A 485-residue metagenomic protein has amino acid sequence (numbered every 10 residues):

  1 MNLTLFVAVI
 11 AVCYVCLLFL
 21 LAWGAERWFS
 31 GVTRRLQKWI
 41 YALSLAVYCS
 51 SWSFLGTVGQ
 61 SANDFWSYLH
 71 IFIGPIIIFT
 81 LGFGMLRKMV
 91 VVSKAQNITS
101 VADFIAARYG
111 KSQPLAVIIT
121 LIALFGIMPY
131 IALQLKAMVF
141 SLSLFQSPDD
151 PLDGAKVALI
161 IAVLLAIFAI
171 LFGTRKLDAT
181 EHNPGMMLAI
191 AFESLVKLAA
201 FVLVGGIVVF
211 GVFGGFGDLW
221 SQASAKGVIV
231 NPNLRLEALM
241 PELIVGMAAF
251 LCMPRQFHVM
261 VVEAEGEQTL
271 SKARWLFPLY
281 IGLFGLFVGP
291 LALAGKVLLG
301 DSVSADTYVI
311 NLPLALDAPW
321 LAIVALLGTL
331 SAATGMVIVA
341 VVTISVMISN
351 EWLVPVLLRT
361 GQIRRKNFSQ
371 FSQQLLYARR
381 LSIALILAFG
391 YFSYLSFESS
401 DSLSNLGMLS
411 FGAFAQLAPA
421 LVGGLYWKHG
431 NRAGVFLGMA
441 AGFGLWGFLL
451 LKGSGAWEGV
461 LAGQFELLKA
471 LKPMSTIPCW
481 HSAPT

Functional and structural regions predicted by a protein language model:
M1-T485: Membrane-embedded helix-loop-helix hairpins and adjacent transmembrane boundary segments in multi-pass transporters
